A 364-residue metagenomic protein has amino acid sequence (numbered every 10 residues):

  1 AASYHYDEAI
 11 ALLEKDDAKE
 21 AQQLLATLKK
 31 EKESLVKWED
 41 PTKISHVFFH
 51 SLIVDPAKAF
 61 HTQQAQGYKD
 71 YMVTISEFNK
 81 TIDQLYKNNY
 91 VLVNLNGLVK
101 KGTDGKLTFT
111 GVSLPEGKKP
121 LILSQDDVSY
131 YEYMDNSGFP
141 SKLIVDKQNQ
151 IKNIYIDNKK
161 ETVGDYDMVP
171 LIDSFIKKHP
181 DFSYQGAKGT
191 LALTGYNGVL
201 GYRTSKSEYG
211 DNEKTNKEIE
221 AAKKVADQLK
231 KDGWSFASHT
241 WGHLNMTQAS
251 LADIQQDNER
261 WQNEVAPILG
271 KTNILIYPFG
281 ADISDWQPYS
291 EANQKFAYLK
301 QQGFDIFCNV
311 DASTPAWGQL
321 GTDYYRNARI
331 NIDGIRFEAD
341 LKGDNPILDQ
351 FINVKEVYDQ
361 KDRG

Functional and structural regions predicted by a protein language model:
A1-L35: Alpha-helical protein-protein interaction scaffolds
H5, K15-A18, G102, D146 (+5 more regions): Serine/threonine-rich low-complexity intrinsically disordered regions
Y6, G189, L229, F304-I306: Extended, compositionally biased low-complexity polar/Lys-Gly-rich tracts and adjacent boundary/linker regions are
K15-Q22, W38, Y166-V169, L341 (+1 more regions): Low-complexity, intrinsically disordered regions enriched in charged/polar residues
L25, K29, E33-V93, G111-P115 (+5 more regions): C-terminal active-site subregion of NodB/CE4 polysaccharide deacetylases
T42-Q64, G105-L107, L114-L121, V128-I283 (+1 more regions): Metal-dependent polysaccharide deacetylase catalytic core of the NodB/CE4 family, i.e., the active-site-bearing domain
V91-F109: Charged, flexible boundary elements
